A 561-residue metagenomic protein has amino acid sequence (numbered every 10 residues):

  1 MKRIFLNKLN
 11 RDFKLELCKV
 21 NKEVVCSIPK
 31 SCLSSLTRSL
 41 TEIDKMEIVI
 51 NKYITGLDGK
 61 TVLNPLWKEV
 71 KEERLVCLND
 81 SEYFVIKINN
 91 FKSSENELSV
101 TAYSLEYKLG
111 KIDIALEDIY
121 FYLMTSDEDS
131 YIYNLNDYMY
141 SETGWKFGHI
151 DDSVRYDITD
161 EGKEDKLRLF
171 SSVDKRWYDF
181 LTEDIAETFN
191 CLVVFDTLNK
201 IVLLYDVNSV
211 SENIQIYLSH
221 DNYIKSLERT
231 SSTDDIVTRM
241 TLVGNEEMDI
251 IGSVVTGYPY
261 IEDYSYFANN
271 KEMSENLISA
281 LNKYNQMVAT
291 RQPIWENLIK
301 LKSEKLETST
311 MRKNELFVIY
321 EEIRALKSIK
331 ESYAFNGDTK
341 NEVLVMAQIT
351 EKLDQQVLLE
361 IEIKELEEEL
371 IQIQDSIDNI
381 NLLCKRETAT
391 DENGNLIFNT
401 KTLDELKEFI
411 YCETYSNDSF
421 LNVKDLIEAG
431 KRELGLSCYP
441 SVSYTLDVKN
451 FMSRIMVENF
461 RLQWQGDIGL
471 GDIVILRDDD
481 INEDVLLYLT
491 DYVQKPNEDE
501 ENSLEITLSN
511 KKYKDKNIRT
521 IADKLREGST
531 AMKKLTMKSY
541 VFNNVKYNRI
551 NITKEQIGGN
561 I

Functional and structural regions predicted by a protein language model:
M1-I28: Polar/acidic, low-complexity leader/linker segments enriched in S/T/G and N/D
M1-K2, K87-L109, S153-E247: Short beta-strand-centered interaction patches in the first periplasmic/extracellular domains of large envelope
K22-E23, K30-L36, K111-L135, S153-E183: Short acidic/polar beta-strand-loop edge motifs in secreted extracellular and Gram-negative envelope-associated
S31, G110-D127, L203-Q286, A522: Surface-exposed, non-catalytic interaction/assembly patches
T61-C77, Q463-D478: Short coil-to-beta transition motif at edge beta-strands of beta-rich domains
P65-V154, V243, K511, D515: Surface-exposed cap/loop segments at beta↔alpha junctions
E73-Y103, V194-D196, N222-K225, I475-N497: Short beta-strand and beta-hairpin "edge-sheet" elements
V100-A102, L116, I251-S443, D447-I561: Acidic, low-complexity/disordered segments
